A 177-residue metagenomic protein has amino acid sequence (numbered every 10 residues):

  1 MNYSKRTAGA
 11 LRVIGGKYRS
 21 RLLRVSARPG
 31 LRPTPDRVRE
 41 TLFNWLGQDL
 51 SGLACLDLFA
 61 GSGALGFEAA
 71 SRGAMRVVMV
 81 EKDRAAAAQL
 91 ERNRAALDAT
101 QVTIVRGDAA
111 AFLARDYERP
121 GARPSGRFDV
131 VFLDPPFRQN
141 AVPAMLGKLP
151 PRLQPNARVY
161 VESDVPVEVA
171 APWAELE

Functional and structural regions predicted by a protein language model:
M1-E177: Class I S-adenosyl-L-methionine-dependent methyltransferase catalytic core
